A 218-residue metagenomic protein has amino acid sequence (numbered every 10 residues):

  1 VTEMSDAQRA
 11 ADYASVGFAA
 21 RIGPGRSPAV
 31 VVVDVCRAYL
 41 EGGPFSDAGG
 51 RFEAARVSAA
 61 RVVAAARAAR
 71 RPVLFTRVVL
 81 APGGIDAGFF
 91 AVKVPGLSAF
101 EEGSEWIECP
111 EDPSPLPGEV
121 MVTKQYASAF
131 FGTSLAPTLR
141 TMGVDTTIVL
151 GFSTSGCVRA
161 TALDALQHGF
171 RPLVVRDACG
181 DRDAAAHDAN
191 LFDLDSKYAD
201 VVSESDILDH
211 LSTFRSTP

Functional and structural regions predicted by a protein language model:
V1-L116, L211-P218: Active-site acidic carboxylates
A68-R71, G143, G169: Glycine-centered short loops/turns at secondary-structure junctions
G103-G151: Internal catalytic-core helix/loop-beta-alpha segment that presents or stabilizes conserved functional determinants
I148-G151, G169-A184: A short glycine-rich beta-strand->turn/loop micro-motif centered on a GG-aromatic cluster
T154-T161: Short glycine/serine/threonine-rich phosphate/pyrophosphate-binding segments that cradle anionic phosphate groups
D181-D195: Active-site-proximal loop->helix
Y198-P218: A charged, well-structured terminal subsegment
